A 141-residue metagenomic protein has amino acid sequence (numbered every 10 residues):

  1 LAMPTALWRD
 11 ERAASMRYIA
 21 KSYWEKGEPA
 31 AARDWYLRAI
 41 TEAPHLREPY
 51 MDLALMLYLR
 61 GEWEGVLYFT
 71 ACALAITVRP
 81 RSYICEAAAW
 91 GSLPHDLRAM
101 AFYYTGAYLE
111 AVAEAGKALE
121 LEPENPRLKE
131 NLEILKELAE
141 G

Functional and structural regions predicted by a protein language model:
Y18, D52-L55, L59, L97 (+2 more regions): "A position-specific structural signal for the A-helix of alpha-solenoid helical repeats
